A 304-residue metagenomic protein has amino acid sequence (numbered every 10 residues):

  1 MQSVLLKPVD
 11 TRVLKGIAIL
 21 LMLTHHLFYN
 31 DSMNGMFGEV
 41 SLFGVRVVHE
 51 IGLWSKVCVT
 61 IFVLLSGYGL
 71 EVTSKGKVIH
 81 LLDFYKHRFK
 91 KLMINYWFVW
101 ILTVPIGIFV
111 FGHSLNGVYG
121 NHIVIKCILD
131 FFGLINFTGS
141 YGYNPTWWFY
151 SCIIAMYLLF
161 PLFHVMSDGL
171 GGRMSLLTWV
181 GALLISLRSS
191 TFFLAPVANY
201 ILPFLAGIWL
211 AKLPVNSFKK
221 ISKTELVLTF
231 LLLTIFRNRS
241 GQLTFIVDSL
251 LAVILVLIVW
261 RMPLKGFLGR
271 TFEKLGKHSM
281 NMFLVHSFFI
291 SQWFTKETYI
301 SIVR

Functional and structural regions predicted by a protein language model:
M1-G181, G266, K274, H278 (+1 more regions): Membrane-cytosol interface segments of multi-pass membrane proteins, especially ER/Golgi lipid-handling enzymes
G181-L184, R188-R304: Alpha-helical transmembrane segments and terminal signal-anchor/GPI-anchor hydrophobic tails, characterized by long
